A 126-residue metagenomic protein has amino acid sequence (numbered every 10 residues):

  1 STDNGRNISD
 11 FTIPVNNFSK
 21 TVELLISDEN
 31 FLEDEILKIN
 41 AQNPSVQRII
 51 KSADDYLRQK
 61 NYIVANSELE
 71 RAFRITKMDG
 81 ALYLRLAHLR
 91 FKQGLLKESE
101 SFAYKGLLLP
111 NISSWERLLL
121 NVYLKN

Functional and structural regions predicted by a protein language model:
S1-Q42: Long, contiguous interaction/recruitment modules in multidomain scaffold/adaptor proteins
R71-A72, K105-G106: Canonical positions in the second alpha-helix
